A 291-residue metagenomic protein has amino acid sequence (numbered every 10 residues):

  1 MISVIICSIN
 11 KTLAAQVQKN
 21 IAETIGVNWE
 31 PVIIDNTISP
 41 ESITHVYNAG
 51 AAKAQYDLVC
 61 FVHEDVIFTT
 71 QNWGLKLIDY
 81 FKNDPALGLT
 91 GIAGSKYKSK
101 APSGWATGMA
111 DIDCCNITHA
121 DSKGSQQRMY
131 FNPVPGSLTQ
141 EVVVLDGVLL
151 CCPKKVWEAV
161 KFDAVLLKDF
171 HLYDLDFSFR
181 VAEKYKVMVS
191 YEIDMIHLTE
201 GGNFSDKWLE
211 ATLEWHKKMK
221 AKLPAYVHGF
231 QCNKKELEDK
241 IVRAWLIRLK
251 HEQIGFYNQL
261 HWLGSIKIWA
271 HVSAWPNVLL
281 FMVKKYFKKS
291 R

Functional and structural regions predicted by a protein language model:
I2, I6, N10-I25: Short, well-formed alpha-helical segments that are part of the catalytic scaffolds of diverse glycosyltransferases
I38-A54: Glycine-rich, basic loop-to-helix element that forms the pyrophosphate-binding segment of sugar-nucleotide handling
P40, I67, N72-C115: Conserved donor NDP-sugar-binding/catalytic core segment of glycosyltransferases
V59: Short aromatic/hydrophobic "clamp" motif used to bind/position activated sugar donors
S122-C152: A recurrent flexible, glycine/aromatic-enriched loop bordering the glycosyltransferase active site that acts as
V144-L145, K154, E158-F179, V187-I196: Donor nucleotide-sugar recognition loop
K184, M188-E210, E214-N233: Active-site donor/metal-binding and catalytic loop motifs of nucleotide-sugar-dependent glycosylation enzymes
E210-L213, C232-R291: Non-catalytic, C-terminal membrane-associated alpha-helical segments of glycosyltransferases
